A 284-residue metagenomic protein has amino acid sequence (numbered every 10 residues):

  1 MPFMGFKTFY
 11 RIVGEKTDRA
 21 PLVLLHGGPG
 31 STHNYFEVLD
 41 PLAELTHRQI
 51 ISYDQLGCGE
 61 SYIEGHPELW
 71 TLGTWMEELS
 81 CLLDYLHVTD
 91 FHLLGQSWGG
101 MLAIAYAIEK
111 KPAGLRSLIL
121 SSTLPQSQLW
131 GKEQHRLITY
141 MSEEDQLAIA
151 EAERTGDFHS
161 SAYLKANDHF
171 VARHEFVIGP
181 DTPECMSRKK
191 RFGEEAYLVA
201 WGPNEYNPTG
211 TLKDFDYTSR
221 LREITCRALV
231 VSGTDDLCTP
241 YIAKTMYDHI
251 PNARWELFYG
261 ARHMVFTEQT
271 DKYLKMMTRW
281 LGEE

Functional and structural regions predicted by a protein language model:
F6-E64: Conserved HGGG/HGGXW glycine-rich cap/lid loop of the alpha/beta-hydrolase fold
L24-G28, S97, G233: Glycine-rich His-Gly loop
S52-W98, L102: Active-site loop/oxyanion-hole signature of alpha/beta-hydrolase fold enzymes
T89-E133: Conserved hydrolase catalytic core segment
R116-D157: Flexible "cap/lid" loop of the alpha/beta hydrolase fold
Y140-M141, L147-C226: Alpha/beta-hydrolase
T211-A261: Conserved loop-alpha-helix segment in the C-terminal half of the alpha/beta-hydrolase fold that carries the catalytic
A253-E284: Catalytic active-site module of serine/aspartate enzymes centered on a nucleophile-bearing elbow/loop
